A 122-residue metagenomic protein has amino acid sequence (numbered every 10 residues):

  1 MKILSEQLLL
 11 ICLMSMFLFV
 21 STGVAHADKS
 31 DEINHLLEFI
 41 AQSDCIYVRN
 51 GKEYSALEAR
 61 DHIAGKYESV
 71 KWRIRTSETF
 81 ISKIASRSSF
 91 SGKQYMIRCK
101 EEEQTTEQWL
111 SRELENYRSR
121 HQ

Functional and structural regions predicted by a protein language model:
M1-C12: Bacterial N-terminal signal peptides that target proteins for export
L10-V20: Bacterial N-terminal signal peptides
H26-K66: N-terminal secretory signal peptides
G51-Q122: Compact alpha-helical subdomains of small soluble proteins
